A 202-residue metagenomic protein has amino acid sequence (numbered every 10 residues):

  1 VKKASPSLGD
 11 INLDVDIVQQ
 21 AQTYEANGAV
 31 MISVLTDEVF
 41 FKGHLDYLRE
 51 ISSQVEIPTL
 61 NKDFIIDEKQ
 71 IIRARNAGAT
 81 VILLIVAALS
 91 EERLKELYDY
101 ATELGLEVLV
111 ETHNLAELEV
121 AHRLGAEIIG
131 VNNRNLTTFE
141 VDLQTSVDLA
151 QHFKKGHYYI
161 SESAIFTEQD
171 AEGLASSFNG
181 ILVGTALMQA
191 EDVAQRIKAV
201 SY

Functional and structural regions predicted by a protein language model:
V1, I32-V34, I51, T59-K62 (+5 more regions): Hydrophobic faces of well-ordered beta-strands that scaffold small-molecule active sites in alpha/beta enzyme cores
V1-V18, P58-I66, E107-T112, I160-S161 (+1 more regions): Active-site mouth loops of central-metabolism enzymes
K3-D14, Q20-F40, H122-A150: Glycine/Thr-rich beta-alpha phosphate-binding loop at enzyme active sites
G28-A29, Q54-I57, N76-I82, T102-L106 (+3 more regions): Glycine-enriched alpha-helix->loop->beta-strand junction motifs that scaffold or abut catalytic
V30, R73-R93, G130-F139, S177-I197: Glycine-rich phosphate-binding active-site loops on the catalytic face of alpha/beta enzymes
L45-E56, E68, L89-E96, H113-L115 (+3 more regions): Short loop-to-alpha-helix "cap/lid" segments that border enzyme active sites across diverse enzyme classes
I66-G78, N114-G125, S161-V183, Q195-V200: Catalytic cores of alpha/beta
L143-F153, Q189-Y202: C-terminal helical cap(s) of enzyme catalytic domains, especially alpha/beta-barrels
